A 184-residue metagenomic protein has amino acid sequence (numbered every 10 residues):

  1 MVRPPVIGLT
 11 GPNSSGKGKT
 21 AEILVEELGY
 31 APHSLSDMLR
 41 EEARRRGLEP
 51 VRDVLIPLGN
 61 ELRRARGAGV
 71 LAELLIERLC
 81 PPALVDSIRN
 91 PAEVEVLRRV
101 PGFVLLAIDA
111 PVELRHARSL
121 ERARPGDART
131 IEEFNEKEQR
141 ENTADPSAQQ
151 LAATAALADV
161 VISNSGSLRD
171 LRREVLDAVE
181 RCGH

Functional and structural regions predicted by a protein language model:
M1-P5: Extreme N-terminal, non-catalytic leader segments that precede Walker-type/kinase nucleotide-binding cores
P12: P-loop (Walker A) phosphate-binding loop of NTP-binding proteins
K17: Conserved lysine of the Walker
T20: Hydrophobic positions on the alpha1 helix immediately C-terminal to the Walker A/P-loop
E27, I76-R124: ATP-dependent NMP and nucleoside kinases share a basic, alpha-helical "lid"
Y30-V96, E132-N135: ATP-dependent small-molecule kinase phosphotransfer cores that center on conserved nucleotide phosphate-binding segments
G69, R122-E174, A178-R181: Small-molecule kinase domains that catalyze NTP-dependent phosphoryl transfer to phosphate-bearing small molecules
